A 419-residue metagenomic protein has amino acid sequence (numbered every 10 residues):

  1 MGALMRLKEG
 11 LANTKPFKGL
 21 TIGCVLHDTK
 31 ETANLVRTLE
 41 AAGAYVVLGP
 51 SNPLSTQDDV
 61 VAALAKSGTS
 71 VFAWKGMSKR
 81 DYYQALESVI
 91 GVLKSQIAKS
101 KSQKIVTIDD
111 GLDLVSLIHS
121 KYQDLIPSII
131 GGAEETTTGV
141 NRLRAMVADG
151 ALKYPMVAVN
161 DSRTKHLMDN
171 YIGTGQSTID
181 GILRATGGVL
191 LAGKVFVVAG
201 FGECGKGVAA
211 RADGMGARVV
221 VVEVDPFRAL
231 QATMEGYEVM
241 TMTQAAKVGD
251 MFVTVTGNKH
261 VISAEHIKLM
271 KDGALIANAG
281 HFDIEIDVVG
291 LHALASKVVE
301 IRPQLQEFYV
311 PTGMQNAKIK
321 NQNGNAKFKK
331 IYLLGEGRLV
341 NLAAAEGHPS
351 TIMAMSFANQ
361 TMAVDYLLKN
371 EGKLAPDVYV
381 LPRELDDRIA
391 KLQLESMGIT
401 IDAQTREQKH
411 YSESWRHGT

Functional and structural regions predicted by a protein language model:
M1-F17, L48-K99, Q103-K194: Glycine/serine-rich phosphate-binding loop and adjoining beta1-alpha1 elements at the start of nucleotide-handling
M1-M5, G19-T21, T29, P50 (+5 more regions): Adenosine-phosphate binding glycine-rich loop
L26-G43, K165, D169, G173-K259: Glycine-rich phosphate/diphosphate-binding loop of Rossmann-like nucleotide-binding domains
L35, D59-A62, S116-Q123, M168-Y171 (+5 more regions): Short acidic, glycine/serine/threonine-rich loops at helix termini
P50, V106-G111, Q123-T138, N258 (+3 more regions): ADP-ribose/adenylate-binding Rossmann-like module
I90-Q103, T312-F328: Short, basic, low-complexity termini and linkers enriched in Ser/Thr/Gly/Pro that act as targeting/leader peptides
Q103, K247-V248, D272: Alpha-helix C-terminal capping/helix-to-coil transition sites in glycosyltransferase folds
